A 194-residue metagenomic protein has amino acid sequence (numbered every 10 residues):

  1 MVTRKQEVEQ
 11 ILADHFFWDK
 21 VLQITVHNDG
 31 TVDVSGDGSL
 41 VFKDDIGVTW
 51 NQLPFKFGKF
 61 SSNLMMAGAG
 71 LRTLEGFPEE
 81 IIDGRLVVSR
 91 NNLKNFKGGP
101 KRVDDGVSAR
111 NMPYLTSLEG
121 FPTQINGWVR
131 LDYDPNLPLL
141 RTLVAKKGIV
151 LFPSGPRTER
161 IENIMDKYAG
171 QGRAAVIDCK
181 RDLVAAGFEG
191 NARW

Functional and structural regions predicted by a protein language model:
M1-G47, Q52, I164-W194: Terminal non-domain segments
D14-R90, V103-D104: LRR N-terminal entry segment and analogous cap-like coil->beta motifs
K43, A67, S89, R110 (+2 more regions): Feature marks extracellular polysaccharide-active and adherence modules
V48-Q52, R72-G76, K94-F96, Y114-G120 (+2 more regions): Per-repeat structural element of leucine-rich repeats
L53, N92, V103, S117 (+1 more regions): N-terminal leader/targeting and pre-domain segments
L53-F57, F77-E79, G99-K101, A109 (+2 more regions): Hydrophobic anchor residues at the C-terminal helix/turn of individual leucine-rich repeat
I82-S117: Eukaryotic tandem repeat interaction scaffolds
A109, G120-A192: Leucine-rich solenoid repeat scaffolds
